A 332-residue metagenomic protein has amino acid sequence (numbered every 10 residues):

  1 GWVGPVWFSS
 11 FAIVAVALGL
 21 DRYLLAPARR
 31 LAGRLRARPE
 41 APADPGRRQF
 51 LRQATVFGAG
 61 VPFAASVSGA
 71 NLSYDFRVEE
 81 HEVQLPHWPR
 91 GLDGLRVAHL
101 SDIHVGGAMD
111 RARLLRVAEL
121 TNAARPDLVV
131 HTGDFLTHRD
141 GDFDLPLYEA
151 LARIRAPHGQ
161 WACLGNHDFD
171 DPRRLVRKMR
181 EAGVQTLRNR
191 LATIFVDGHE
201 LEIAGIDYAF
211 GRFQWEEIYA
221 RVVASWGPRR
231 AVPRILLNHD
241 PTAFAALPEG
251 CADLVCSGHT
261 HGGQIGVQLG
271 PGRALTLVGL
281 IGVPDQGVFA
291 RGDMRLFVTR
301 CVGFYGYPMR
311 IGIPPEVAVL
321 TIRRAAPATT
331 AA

Functional and structural regions predicted by a protein language model:
G1-Y74, P327-A332: Non-catalytic terminal accessory segments
E79, Q84, W88-A331: Soluble catalytic domains of enzymes that build or remodel membrane lipids, polysaccharides, and related
